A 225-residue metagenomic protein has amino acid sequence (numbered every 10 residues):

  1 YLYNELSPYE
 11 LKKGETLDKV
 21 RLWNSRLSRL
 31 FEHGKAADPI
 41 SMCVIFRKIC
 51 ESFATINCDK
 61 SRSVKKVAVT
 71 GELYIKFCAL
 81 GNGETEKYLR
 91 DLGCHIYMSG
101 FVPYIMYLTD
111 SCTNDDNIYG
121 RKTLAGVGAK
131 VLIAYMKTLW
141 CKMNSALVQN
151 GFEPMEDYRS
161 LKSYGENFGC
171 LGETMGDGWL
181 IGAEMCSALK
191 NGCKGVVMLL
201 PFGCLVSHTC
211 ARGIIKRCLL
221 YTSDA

Functional and structural regions predicted by a protein language model:
Y1-F168: A charged, amphipathic alpha-helical module
E51-S52, I56, G172-N191, C210-G213: A short, acidic, amphipathic alpha-helical segment used as a generic capping/interface helix at domain edges
L73, P201-F202: Residue-level signal for short, function-critical loop segments
K76, M175-G176, L205: Residue-level marker of alpha-helix boundaries and capping positions
E86-D91, K190, R212-L220: Short, surface-exposed basic-aromatic patches at helix termini and helix-loop junctions that form
K194-M198: A donor-sugar binding/catalytic signature common to diverse glycosyltransferases and related nucleotide-sugar
C204-C210: Glycine/threonine-rich flexible loop motifs
Y221-A225: Conserved small/polar residues in nucleotide/adenosyl-binding loops
